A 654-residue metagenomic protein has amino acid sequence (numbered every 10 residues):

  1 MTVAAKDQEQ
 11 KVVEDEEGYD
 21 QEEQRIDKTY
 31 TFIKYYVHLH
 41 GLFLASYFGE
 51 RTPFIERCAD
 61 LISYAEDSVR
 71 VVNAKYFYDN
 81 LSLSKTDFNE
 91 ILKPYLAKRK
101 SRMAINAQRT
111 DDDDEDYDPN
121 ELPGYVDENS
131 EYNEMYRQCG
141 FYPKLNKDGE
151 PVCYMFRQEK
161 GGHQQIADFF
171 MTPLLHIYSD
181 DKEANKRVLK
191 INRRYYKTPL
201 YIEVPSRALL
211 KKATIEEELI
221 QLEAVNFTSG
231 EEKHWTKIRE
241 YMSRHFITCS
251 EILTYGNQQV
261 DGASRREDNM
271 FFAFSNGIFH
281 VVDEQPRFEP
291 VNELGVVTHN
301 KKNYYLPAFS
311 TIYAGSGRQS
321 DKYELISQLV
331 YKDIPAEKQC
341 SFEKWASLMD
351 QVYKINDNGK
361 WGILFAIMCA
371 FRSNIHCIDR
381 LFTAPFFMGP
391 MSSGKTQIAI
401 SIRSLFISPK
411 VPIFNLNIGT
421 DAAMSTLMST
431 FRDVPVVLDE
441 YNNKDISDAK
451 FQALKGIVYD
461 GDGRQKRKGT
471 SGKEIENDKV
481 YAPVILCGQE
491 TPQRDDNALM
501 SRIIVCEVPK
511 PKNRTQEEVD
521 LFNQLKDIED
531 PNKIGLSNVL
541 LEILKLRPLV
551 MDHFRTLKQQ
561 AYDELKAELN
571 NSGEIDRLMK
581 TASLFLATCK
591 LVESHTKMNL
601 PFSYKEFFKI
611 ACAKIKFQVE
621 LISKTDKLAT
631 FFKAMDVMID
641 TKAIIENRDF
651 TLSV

Functional and structural regions predicted by a protein language model:
T2-D321, K545-D552, T556-V654: N-terminal nucleic-acid engagement/recognition segments and initiation subdomains in replication, restriction
C58, L325-L329, L348-K354, I413-M424 (+3 more regions): Active-site-adjacent structural elements in folded domains
Y76, N80, I91-P94, W345-Q351 (+16 more regions): Generic, well-ordered alpha-helical scaffold segments in large soluble proteins
Y201, K360, C369-L546: Conserved NTP-binding/hydrolysis core of motor NTPases
R244-T248, T254-R266, M270, S275 (+8 more regions): Extended alpha-helical, oligomerization-prone segments that build pores/tubes and scaffolds
S310-I418, A582, L586-C589: P-loop NTPase catalytic core of nucleic-acid-dependent motor ATPases
E343-W345, D379-L381, R432-V436, V508-E518 (+3 more regions): Short acidic (Asp/Glu) and glycine-rich catalytic loops that position anionic groups and cofactors
